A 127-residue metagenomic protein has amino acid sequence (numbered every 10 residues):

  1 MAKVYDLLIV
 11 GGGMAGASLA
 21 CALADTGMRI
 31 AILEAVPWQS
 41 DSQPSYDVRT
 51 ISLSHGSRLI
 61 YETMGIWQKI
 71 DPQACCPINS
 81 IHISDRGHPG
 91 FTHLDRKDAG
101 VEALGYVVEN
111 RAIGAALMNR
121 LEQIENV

Functional and structural regions predicted by a protein language model:
K3-I32: N-terminal Rossmann-like FAD-binding beta1-loop-alpha1 element of flavoenzymes
V4, C76-V127: Conserved N-terminal helical subregion
L8, V36, R111: Anionic group-transfer/hydrolysis microenvironments
A24-R49: Glycine-rich FAD pyrophosphate-binding loop
G27, G65, E125: Short glycine-rich hinge loops at helix-strand junctions in the catalytic core of two-component histidine kinases
S45-R86: N-terminal FAD cofactor-binding segment of flavoenzymes
